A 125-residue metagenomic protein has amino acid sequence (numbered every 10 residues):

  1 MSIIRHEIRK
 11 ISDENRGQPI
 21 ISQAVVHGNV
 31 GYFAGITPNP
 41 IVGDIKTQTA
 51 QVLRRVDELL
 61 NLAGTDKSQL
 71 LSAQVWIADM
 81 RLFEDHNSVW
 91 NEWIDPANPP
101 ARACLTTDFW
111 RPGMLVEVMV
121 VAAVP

Functional and structural regions predicted by a protein language model:
M1-L71, I77-P125: N-terminal presequence-like segments and the immediate start of the first folded domain
